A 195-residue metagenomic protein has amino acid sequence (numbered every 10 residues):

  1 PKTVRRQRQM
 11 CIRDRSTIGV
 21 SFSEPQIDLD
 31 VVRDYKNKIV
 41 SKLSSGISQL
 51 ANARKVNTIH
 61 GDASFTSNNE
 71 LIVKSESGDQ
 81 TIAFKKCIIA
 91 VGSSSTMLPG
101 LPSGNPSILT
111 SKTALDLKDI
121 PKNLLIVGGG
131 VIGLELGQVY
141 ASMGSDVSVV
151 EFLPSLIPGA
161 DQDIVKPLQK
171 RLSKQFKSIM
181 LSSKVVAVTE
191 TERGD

Functional and structural regions predicted by a protein language model:
P1-I12: Single conserved hydrophobic/aromatic residue that forms the stacking wall/gate of nucleotide- or nucleobase-binding
R6, S41-V127: FAD-binding core/adjacent interface of flavoenzyme oxidoreductases
R15-N57, E151, K184, T191: Conserved N-terminal/central alpha/beta ligand/cofactor-binding core
E24, N57-H60, Q80, L117-K118 (+3 more regions): Alpha-helical transmembrane segments of multi-pass membrane transport proteins
N57-H60, S64-S75, G144-D195: A Rossmann-like FAD-binding core segment of flavoenzymes
K118-A160: Rossmann-like NAD(P)H-binding beta-loop-alpha module
